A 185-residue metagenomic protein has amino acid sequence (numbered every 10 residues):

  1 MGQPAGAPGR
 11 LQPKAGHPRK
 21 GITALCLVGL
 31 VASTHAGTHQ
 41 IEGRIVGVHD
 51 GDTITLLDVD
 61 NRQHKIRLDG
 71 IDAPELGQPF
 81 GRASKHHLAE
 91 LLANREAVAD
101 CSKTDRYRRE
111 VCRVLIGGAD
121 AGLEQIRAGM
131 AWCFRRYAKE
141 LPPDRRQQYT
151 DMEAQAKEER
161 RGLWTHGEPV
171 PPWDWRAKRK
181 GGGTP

Functional and structural regions predicted by a protein language model:
G2-P185: Small beta-barrel nucleic-acid-binding modules, primarily SNase/OB-fold domains and secondarily Tudor-like barrels
